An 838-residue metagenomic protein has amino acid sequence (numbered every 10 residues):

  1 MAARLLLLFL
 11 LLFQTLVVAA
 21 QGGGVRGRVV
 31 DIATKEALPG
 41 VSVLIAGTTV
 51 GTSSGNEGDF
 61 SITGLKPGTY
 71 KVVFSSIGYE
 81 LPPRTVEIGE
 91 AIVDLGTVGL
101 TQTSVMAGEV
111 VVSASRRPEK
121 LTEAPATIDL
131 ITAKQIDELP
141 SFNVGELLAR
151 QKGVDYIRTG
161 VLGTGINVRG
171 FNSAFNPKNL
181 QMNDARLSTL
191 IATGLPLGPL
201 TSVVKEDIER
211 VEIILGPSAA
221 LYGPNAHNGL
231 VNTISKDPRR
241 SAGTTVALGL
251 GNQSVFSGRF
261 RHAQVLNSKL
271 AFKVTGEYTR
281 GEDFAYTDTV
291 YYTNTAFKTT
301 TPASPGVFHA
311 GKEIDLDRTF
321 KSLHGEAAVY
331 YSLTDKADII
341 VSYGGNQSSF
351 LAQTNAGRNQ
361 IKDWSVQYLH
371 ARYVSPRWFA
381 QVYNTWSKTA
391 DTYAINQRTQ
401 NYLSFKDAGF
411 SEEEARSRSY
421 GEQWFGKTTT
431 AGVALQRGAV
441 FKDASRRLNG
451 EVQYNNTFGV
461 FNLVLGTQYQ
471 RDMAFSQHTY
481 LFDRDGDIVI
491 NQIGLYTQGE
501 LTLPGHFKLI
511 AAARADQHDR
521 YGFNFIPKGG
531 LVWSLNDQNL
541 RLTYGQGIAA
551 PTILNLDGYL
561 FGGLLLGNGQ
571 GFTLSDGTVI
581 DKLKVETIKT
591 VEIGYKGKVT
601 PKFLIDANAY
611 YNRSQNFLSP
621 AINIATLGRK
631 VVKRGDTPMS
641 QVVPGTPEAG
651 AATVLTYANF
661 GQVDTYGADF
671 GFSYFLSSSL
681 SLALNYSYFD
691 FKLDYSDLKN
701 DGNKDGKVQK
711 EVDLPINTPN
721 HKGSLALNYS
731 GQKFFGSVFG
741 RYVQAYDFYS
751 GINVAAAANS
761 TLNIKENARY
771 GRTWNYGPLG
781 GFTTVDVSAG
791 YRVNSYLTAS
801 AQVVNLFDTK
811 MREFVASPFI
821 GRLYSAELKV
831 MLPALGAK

Functional and structural regions predicted by a protein language model:
V30-T34, V41-A46, S75-Y79, G89-D137 (+1 more regions): Short, acidic, small-residue-rich periplasmic hinge/interaction motif at the N-terminus of Gram-negative outer-membrane
T63, R186-L215: Short acidic/polar hinge/loop motifs at secondary-structure boundaries that mediate gating or recognition
D94-V98, V144-L147, T164-G170, N179-D184 (+4 more regions): N-terminal periplasmic accessory domains that precede and gate Gram-negative outer-membrane beta-barrel machines
K120, I128, G145-L187, E209: Extracytoplasmic beta-strand/coil segments of soluble accessory domains associated with Gram-negative outer-membrane
A263, F320, Q367-L369, S681 (+2 more regions): Conserved C-terminal beta-signal and adjacent last beta-strands/turns of outer-membrane beta-barrel proteins
K388-I395, D519, N524, W533 (+5 more regions): Surface-exposed extracellular loop regions of Gram-negative outer-membrane beta-barrel proteins, predominantly
L435-N455, I488, G494-Y496, K584 (+3 more regions): Outer membrane beta-barrel strand-and-loop segments of large Gram-negative receptors, especially TonB-dependent
T502-H506, Y611-R613, G635-I752: Gram-negative outer-membrane beta-barrel transporters
